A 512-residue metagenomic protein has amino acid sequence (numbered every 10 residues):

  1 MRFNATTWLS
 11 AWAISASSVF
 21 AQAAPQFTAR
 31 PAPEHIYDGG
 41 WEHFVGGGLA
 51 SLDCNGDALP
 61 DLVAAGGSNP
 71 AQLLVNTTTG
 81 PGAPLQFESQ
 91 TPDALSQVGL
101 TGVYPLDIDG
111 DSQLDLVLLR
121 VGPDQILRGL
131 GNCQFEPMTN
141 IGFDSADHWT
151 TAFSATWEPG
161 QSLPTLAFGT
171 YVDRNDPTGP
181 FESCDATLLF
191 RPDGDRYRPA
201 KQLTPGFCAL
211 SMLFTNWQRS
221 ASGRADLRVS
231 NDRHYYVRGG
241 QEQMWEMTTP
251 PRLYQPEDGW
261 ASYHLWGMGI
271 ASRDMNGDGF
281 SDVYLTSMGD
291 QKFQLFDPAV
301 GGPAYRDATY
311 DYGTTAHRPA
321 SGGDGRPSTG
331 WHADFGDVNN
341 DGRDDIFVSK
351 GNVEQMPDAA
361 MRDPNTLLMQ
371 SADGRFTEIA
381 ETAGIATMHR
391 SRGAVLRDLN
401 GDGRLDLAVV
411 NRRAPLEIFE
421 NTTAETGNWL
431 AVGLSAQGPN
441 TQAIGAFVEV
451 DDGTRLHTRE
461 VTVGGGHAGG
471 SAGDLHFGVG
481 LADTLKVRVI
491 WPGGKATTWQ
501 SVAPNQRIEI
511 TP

Functional and structural regions predicted by a protein language model:
T7-S18: Bacterial N-terminal signal peptides
Q22-F44, V75-V98, R128-H148, T165-A167 (+11 more regions): Blade-edge motifs of beta-propeller repeat domains
A24-G39, Q161-L166, T170, E354 (+1 more regions): Gly/Ser/Thr/Pro-enriched helix-cap/hinge segments flanking short amphipathic alpha-helices
P31-N69: Beta-strand-rich domains and repeat architectures in extracellular enzymes and scaffolds, especially beta-propellers
G46-G56, V75, G99-G110, R128 (+7 more regions): Beta-propeller blade termini
L59-G66, Q113-R120, P164-Y171, A225-D232 (+4 more regions): Hydrophobic beta-strand segments that make up the repeating blades of beta-propeller and related beta-repeat
N69-P70, P123, V172-D176, R233-Y236 (+3 more regions): Short glycine/acidic-enriched loop and turn motifs that connect beta-strands
S281, L285, G330-Q355, A359-A360: Loop/turn-rich, solvent-exposed surfaces of beta-rich toroidal or solenoidal domains
